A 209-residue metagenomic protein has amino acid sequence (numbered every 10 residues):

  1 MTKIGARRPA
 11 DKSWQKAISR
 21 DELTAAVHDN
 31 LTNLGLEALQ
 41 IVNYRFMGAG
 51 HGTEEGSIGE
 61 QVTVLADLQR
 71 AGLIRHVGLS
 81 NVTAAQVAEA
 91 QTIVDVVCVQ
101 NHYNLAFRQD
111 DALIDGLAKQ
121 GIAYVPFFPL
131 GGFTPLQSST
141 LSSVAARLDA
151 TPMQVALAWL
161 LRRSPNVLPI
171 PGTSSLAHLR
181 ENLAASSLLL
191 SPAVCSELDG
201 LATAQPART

Functional and structural regions predicted by a protein language model:
M1, N43, Q100: Generic enzyme active-site microenvironment
M1-A10: A short, structured active-site edge motif that brings together acidic residues
T2, E37-I41, R75-H76, M153-Q154: Short acidic capping loops at alpha-helix termini that bridge into adjacent secondary structure
P9-D21, A49-E54: Active-site mouth loops of central-metabolism enzymes
I18-N33, T83-V87: Short, acidic/polar
L31-G52: Active-site groove signature of glycoside hydrolases
M47-T209: Beta/alpha (TIM)-barrel catalytic core signal, keyed to glycine-rich beta->alpha loops juxtaposed to Asp/Glu that bind
